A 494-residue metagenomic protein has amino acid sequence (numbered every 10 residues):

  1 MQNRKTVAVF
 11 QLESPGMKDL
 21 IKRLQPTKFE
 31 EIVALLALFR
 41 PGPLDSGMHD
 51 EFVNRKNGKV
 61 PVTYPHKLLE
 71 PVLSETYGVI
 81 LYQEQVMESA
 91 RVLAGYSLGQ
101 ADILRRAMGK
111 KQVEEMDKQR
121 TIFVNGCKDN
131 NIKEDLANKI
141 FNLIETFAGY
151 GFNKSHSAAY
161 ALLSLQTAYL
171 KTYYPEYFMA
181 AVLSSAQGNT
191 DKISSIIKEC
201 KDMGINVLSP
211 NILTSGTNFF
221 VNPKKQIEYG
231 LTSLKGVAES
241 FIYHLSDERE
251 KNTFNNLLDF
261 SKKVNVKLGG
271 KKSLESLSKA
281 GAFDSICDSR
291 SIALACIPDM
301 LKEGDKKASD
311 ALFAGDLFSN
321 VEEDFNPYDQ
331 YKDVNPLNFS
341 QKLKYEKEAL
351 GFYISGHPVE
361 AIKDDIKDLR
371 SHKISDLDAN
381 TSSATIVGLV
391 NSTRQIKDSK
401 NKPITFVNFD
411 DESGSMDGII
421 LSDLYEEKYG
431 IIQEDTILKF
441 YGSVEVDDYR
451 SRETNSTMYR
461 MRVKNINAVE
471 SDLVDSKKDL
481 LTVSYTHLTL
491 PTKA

Functional and structural regions predicted by a protein language model:
M1-L488: Noncatalytic, beta-rich nucleic-acid-contacting surfaces in large DNA/RNA-processing enzymes
T489-A494: A short, hydrophobic C-terminal helix/tail in secreted or cell-surface proteins
